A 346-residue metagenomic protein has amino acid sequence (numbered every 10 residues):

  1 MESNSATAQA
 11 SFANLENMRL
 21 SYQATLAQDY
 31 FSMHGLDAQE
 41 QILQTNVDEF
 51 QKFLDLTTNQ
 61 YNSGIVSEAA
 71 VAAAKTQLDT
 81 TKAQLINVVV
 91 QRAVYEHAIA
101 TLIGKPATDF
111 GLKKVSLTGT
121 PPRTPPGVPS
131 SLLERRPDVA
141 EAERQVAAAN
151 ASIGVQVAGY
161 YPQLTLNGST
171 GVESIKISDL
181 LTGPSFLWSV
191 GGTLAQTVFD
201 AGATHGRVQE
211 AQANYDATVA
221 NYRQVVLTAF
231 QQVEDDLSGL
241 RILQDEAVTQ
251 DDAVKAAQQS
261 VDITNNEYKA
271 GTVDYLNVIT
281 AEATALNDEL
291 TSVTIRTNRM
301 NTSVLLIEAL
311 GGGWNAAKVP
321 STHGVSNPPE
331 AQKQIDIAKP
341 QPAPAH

Functional and structural regions predicted by a protein language model:
M1-R19, T45, A69, A73 (+5 more regions): Sec/SRP-type N-terminal targeting helices
A13-V128, G239, L243, I263-N266 (+2 more regions): Periplasmic alpha-helical coiled-coil/stalk elements that build and connect Gram-negative outer-membrane
Y61-I65, Y268-T272, A309-G313: A short glycine-centered flexible hinge/capping loop motif at secondary-structure junctions
T101-P106, L305-N315: Long amphipathic alpha-helical coiled-coil segments
D109-P125, S131, G154, N167-R207 (+1 more regions): Small/polar, glycine/serine/threonine/aspartate-rich low-complexity segments that form flexible
T264-M300: C-terminal structured "cap/appendage" subdomains that terminate the fold
